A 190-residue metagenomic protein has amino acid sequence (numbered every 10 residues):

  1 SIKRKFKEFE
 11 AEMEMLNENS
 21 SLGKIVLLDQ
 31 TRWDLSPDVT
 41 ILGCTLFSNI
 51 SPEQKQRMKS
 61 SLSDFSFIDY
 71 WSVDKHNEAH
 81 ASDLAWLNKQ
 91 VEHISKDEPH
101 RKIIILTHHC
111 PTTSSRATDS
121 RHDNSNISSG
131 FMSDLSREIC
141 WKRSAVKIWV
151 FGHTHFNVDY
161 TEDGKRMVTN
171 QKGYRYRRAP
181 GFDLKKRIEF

Functional and structural regions predicted by a protein language model:
S1-R4, W33-L35, N49-P52, C110-S114 (+2 more regions): Active-site environment of divalent metal-dependent phosphoester hydrolases
S1-S36, D119-L135, W141-K142: Core catalytic region of metal-dependent phosphoesterases/phosphodiesterases, especially metallo-beta-lactamase-like
K24-V26, T40, I148, R166: Conserved beta-strand segments of alpha/beta enzyme cores
T31, T45, Q171: Residues at the C-termini of beta-strands that transition into short coil/loop
D34, G43, R187-E189: Short, well-ordered beta-strand micro-motif
S36-D38, E98-K102, A145-V146, G164: A general structural motif
V39-I104, H109-N126: Active-site-proximal loop/helix segment associated with metal-binding centers of metalloenzymes
S128-K147, T154-F190: Binuclear metal-dependent phosphoesterase catalytic core
